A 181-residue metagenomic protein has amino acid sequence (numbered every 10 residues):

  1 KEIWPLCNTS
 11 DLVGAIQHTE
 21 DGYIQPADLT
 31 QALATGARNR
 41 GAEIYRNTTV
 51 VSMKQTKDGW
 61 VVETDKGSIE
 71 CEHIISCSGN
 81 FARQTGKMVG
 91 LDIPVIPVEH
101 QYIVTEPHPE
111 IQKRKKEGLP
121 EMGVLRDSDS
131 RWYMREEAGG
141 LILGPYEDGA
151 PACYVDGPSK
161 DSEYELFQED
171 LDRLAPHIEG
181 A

Functional and structural regions predicted by a protein language model:
K1-R46, V51-D58, E63, A138: Flavin (FAD/FMN) cofactor-binding and adjacent substrate-gating region of FAD-dependent oxidoreductase domains
L6, S52, E70, V124 (+1 more regions): Short, surface-exposed charged micro-motifs
A27, T48, E72-H73, Q101: Structural detector for helix-capping/boundary residues
T30, A82, L174-I178: A general structural signal for well-ordered alpha-helical segments in protein cores
E63-H73, C77: Core beta-strand elements of the Rossmann-like FAD/NAD(P) dinucleotide-binding domain in flavoenzyme oxidoreductases
H73-L91: Flavin (primarily FAD) binding-site architecture
L91-D92, H108-A181: Active-site lid/adjacent beta-loop-alpha segment flanking the redox-cofactor pocket in flavoenzymes
